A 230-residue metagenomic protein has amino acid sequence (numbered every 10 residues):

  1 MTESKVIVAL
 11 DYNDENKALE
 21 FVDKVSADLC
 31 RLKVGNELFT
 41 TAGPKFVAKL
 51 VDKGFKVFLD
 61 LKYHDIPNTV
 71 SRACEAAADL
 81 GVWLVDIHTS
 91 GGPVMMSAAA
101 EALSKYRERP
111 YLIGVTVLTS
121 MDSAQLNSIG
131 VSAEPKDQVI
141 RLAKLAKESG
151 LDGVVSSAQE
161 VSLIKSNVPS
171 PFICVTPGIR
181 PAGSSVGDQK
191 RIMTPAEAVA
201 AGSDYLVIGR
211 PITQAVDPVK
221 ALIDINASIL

Functional and structural regions predicted by a protein language model:
M1-K24: N-terminal glycine-rich anion-binding loop in soluble enzyme alpha/beta folds
T2-V6, D65, T69-D152, S157-E160 (+2 more regions): Conserved anion-binding
V8, L32, K62, V85 (+5 more regions): Conserved, mostly hydrophobic/aromatic
L10-Y12, V34-L38, L59-Y63, I87-T89 (+4 more regions): A cross-domain feature marking catalytic cores of carbohydrate-active enzymes and several ubiquitous metabolic/repair
A27, K53, L80, S149 (+1 more regions): Structural motif
C30-L84, H88: Metabolite-binding pocket within alpha/beta catalytic cores that recognizes anionic/polar moieties
P44, S157-S203: A C-terminal functional module that forms or caps the active site or interfaces directly with catalytic machinery
M96-A102, V199, I212-L230: C-terminal helical cap(s) of enzyme catalytic domains, especially alpha/beta-barrels
